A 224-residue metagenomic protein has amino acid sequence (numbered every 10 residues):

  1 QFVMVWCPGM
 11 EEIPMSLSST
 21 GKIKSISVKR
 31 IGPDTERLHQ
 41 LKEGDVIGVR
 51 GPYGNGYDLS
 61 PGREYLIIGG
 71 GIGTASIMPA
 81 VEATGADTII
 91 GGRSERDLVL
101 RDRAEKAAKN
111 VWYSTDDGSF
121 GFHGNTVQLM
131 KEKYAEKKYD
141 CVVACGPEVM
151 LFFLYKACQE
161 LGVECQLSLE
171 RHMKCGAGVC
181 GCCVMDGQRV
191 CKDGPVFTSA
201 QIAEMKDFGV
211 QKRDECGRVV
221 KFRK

Functional and structural regions predicted by a protein language model:
Q1, C7-G9, P14, P61-E64 (+6 more regions): Iron-sulfur (Fe-S) cluster-binding modules
Q1-E43: Ferredoxin-reductase
M4-V5, V49, M185: A generic structural signal for residues embedded in beta-strands
P33-E170, K174: FNR/FR-type flavoprotein reductase catalytic core
S76, E148-M150, E170-V196: Local cysteine-cluster metal-coordination motifs and their immediate loop/turn environment, predominantly Fe-S cluster
P79, G118-G121, C141-G146, K192-A200 (+1 more regions): Short, basic, helix/turn surface patches
Y155-K156, E160, G181-D214, V220-K224: Iron-sulfur (Fe-S) cluster-binding segments and ferredoxin-like electron-carrier domains, especially [2Fe-2S]
